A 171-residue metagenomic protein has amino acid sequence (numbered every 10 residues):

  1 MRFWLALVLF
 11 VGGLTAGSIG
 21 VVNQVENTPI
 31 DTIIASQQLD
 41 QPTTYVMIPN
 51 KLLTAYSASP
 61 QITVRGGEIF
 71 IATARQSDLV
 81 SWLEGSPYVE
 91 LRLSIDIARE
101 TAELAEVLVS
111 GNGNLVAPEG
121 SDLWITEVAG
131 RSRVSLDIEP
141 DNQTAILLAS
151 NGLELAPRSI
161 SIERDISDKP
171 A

Functional and structural regions predicted by a protein language model:
M1-P29, K169-A171: Hydrophobic secretory-pathway targeting helix
T28-E163: Extracytoplasmic/periplasmic regions of membrane proteins
R164-D168: Beta-strand elements of well-folded, non-transmembrane domains
